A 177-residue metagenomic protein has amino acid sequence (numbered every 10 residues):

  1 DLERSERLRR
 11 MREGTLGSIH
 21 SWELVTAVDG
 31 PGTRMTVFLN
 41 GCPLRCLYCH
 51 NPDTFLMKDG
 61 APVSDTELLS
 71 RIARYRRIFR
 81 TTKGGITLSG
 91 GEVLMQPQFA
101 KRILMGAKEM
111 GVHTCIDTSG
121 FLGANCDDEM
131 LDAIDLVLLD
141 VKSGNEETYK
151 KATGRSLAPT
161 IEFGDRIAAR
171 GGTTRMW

Functional and structural regions predicted by a protein language model:
D1-L39, L44-D59, R74-T82: N-terminal [4Fe-4S]-dependent radical SAM core
G32-M35, H50-P52, V63-S64, K101-I103 (+1 more regions): Surface-exposed beta-strand edges and their flanking turn/coil or helix-capping segments
K58-P62, G90-V93: Short gly/ser-rich anion-binding loops that grip negatively charged ligand groups
G60-S70: Short cysteine/histidine-rich metal-coordination sites, predominantly Zn2+-binding motifs
L69, A73-W177: Conserved AdoMet/S-adenosylmethionine-binding subsite of the radical SAM
